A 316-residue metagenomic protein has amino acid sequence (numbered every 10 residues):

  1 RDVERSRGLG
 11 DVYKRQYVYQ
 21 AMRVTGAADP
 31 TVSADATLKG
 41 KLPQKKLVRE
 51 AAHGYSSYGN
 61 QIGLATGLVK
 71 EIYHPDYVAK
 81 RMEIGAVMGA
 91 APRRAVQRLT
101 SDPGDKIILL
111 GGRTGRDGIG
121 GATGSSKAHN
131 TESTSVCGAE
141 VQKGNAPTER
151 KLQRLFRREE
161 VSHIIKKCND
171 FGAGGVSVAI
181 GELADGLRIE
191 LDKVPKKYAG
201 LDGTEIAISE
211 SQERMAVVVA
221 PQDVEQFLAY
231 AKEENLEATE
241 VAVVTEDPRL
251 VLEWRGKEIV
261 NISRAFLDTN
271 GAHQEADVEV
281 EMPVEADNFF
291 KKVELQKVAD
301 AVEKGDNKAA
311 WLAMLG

Functional and structural regions predicted by a protein language model:
R1, R49, T100, I107 (+3 more regions): Intein/HINT protein-splicing elements and their conserved insertion hotspots or analogous self-processing inserts
D2-Y13: Single conserved hydrophobic/aromatic residue that forms the stacking wall/gate of nucleotide- or nucleobase-binding
Q16: Long, contiguous binding/interaction regions
Y19-Q20, D102: Subtilisin-like serine protease catalytic core
T25-Q212, A216-V218, Q222: Hydrophobic, small-residue-rich alpha-helical packing segments that form membrane-like cores
